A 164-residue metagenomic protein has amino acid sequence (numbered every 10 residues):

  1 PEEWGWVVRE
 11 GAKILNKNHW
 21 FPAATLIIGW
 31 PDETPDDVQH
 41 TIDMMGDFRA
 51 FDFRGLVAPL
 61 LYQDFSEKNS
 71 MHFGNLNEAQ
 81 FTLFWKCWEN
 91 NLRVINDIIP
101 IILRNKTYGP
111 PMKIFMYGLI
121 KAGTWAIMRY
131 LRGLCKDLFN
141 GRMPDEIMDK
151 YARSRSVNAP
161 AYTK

Functional and structural regions predicted by a protein language model:
P1-Y151: A structural motif corresponding to the C-terminal lobe/cap of the Radical SAM core domain
S156-K164: Flexible, acidic/Gly-rich N-terminal and inter-domain linker regions that tether and position cofactor-handling modules
